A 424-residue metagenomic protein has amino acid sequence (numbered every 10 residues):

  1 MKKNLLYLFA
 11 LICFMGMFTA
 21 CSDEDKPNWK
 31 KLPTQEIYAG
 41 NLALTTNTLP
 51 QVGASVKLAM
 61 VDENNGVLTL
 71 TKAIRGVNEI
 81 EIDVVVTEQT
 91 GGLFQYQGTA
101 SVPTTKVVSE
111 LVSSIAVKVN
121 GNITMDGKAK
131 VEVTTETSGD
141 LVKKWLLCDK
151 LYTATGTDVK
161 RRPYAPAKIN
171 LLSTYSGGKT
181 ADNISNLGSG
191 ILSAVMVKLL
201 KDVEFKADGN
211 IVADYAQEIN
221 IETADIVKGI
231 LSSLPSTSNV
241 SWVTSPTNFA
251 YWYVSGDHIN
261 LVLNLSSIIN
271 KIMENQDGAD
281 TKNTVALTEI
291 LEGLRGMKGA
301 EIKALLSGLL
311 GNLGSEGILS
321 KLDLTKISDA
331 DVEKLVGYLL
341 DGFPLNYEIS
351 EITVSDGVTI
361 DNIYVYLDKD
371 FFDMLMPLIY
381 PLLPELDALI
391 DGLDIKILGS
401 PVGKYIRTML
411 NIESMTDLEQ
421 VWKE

Functional and structural regions predicted by a protein language model:
M1-A39, M125-C148, I395, V402-E424: Bacterial Sec-dependent N-terminal signal peptides
W29-V52, E132-G190, Q420-W422: Tryptophan-anchored aromatic micro-motifs
K30-A39, E63-T69, T90-V102, K143-K144 (+2 more regions): Short, hydrophobic/aromatic-rich segments at coil-to-beta transitions
A39, G53, N65, K118-N120 (+5 more regions): Surface-exposed or flexible loop/turn and strand-edge residues in extracellular/cell-surface modules
N47-T124: Post-signal peptide N-terminal segment of secreted/secretory-pathway proteins
L49-D83, D158-E289, A304-S307: N-terminal glycine/threonine-rich, aromatic-flanked beta-hairpin/loop signature
A59-V67, T90-G92, A116-K130, V203-V212 (+2 more regions): Short, solvent-exposed coil/turn segments at beta-strand boundaries
P246-F249, G256-H258, V262, S266-E424: Hydrophilic extracytoplasmic domains
